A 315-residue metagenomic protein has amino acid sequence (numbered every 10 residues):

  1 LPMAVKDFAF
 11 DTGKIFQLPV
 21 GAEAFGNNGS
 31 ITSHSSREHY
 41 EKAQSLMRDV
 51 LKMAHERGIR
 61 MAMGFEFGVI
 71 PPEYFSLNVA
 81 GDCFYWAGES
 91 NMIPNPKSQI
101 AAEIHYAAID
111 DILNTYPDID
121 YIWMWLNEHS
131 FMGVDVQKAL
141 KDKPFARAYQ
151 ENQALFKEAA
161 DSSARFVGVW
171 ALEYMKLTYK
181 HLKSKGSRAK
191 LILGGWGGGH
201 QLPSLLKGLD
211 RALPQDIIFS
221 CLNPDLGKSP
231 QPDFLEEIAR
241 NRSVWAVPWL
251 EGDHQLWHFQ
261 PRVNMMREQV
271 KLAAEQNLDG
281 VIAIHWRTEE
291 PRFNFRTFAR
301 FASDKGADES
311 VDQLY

Functional and structural regions predicted by a protein language model:
L1-Q231, P248-W257, I284-D308: Aromatic-lined carbohydrate-binding surfaces of glycoside hydrolases
A54, I112, E237, Q269-A273: Generic structural signal for hydrophobic
S130, F234-E268: Active-site clefts of carbohydrate-active enzymes
L209-I218, A239-V244, N277-D279: Glycine-enriched alpha-helix->loop->beta-strand junction motifs that scaffold or abut catalytic
F219-L222, Q269-V270, Q276: Extracytoplasmic/periplasmic substrate-binding proteins
D308-Y315: Carbohydrate-binding surfaces of carbohydrate-active enzymes
